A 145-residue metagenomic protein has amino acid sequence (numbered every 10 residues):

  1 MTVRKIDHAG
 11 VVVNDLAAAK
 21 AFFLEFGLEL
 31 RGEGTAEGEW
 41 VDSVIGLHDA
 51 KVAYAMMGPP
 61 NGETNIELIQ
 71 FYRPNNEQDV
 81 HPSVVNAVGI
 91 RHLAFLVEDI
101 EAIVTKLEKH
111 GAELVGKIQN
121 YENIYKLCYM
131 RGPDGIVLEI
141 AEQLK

Functional and structural regions predicted by a protein language model:
M1-K20, E29-G34, I90-F95, L144-K145: N-terminal beta-strand motif that seeds the catalytic metal site of vicinal oxygen chelate
T2, E33-T35, A53-M56, T64-I66 (+2 more regions): Vicinal oxygen chelate
V3, E25, A87, G111-A112: Alpha-helix termination/capping residues and helix-transition junctions
K5, A50-K51, G89, I124: Exposed loop/turn and edge beta-strand positions of beta-sandwich/beta-sheet ligand-binding modules
V12-E63, K109, C128: Core segments of cupin and vicinal oxygen chelate
E63, Y72-N75: Active-site/binding-pocket entry motifs
L68-Q70: Active-site-proximal beta-strand elements of phosphoester/diester hydrolases
D79, S83-A87: Non-DNA-binding regulatory cores of transcription-related proteins, predominantly C-terminal effector-binding
